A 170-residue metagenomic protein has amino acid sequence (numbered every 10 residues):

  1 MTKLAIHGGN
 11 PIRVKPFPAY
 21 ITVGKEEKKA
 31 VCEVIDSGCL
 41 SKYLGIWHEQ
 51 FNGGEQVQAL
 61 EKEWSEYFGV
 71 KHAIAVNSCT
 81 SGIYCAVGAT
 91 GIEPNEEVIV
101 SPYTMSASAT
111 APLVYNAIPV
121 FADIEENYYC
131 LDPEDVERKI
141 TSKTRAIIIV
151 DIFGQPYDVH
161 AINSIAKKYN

Functional and structural regions predicted by a protein language model:
M1-T80, C85-G88, I149: Conserved PLP-binding active-site segment in aminotransferase class I/II-type PLP enzymes
G88-N170: PLP-dependent aminotransferase-like
